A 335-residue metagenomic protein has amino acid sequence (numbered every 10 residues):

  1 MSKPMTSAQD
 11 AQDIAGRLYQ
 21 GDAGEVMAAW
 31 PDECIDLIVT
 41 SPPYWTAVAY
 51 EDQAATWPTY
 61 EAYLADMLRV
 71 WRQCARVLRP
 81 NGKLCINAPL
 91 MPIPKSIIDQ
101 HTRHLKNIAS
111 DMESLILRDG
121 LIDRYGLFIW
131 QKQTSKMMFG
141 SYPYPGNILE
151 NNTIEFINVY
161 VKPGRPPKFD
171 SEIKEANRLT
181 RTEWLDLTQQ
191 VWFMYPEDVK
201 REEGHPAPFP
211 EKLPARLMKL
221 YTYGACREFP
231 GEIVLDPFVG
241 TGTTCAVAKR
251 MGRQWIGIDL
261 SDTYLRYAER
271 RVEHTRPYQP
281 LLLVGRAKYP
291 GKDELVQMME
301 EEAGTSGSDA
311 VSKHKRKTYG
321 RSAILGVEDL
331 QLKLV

Functional and structural regions predicted by a protein language model:
S2-Y267, G307, K317-V335: Core catalytic lobe of class I
T6-V26, E269-K313: S-adenosyl-L-methionine
